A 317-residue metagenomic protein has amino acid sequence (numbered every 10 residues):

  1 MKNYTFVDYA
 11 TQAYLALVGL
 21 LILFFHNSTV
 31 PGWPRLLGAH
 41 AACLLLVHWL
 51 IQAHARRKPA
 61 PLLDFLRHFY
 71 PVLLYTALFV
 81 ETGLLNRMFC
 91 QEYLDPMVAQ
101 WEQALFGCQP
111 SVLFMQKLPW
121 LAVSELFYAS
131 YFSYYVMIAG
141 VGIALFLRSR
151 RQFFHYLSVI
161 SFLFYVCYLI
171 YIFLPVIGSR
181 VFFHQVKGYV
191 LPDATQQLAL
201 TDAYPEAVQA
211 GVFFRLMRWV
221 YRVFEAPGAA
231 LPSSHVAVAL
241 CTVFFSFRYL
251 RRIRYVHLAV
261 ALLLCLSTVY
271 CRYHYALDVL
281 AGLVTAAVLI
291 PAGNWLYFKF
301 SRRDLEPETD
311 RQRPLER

Functional and structural regions predicted by a protein language model:
M1-A41, L62, L66-I138: N-terminal transmembrane-helix/juxtamembrane module of multi-pass inner/ER membrane proteins
M1-F6, H54-R57, R251-Y255, A292-P307: Membrane-interface junctions at the ends of membrane-embedded or membrane-associated helices
A16-F24, Y75-A77, F164-I172, A261-Y270: Aromatic-anchored segments of alpha-helical transmembrane domains
S28-W33, H54-L66, L145-Y156, R251-R252: Membrane-interface helix-boundary motifs at transmembrane edges
R67-F69, A139-P175, R180-P192, H257: Interfacial segments of alpha-helical transmembrane regions
V141-L147, V236-R254, V284-G293: Membrane-interfacial alpha-helical segments at the cytosolic side of multi-pass membrane proteins
F173-R248: Membrane-interfacial catalytic/cofactor-binding modules of polytopic membrane enzymes
G178-F182, A230, L263-V288: Interfacial helix-loop-helix junctions of multi-pass membrane proteins
